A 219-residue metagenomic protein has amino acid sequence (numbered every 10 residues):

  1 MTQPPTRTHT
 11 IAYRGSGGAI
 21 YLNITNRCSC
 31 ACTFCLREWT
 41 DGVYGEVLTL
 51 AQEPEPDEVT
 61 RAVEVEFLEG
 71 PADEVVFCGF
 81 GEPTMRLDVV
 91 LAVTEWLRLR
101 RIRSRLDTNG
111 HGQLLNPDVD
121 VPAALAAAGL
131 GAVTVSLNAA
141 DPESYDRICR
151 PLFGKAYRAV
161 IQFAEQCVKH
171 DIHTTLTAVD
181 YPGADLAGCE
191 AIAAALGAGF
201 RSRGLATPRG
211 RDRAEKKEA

Functional and structural regions predicted by a protein language model:
T2-T10, R27, T60-R61, L68-G70 (+2 more regions): Auxiliary Fe-S-binding modules of radical SAM enzymes
R7-E55: Canonical Radical SAM [4Fe-4S] cluster-binding loop centered on the CxxxCxxC motif and its immediate flanking residues
T33, E143, A187: Alpha-helical elements of the RecA-like P-loop NTPase motor core of helicases
T40-P54, G70-R86, R100-V121, L125-A159 (+2 more regions): Core AdoMet radical
Q52-V65: Glycine-rich, highly charged phosphate/nucleotide-binding loops
R86-L87, Y145, L186, D212: Short glycine-/acidic-enriched loop or helix-start segments at secondary-structure transitions that form or flank
L87-L91, D118-V119, L186-E190: Conserved strand-to-helix beginnings and helix N-cap segments that scaffold or border functional pockets
L91-L99, A126, A164-K169, A194: Surface-exposed amphipathic alpha-helices with a cationic face
